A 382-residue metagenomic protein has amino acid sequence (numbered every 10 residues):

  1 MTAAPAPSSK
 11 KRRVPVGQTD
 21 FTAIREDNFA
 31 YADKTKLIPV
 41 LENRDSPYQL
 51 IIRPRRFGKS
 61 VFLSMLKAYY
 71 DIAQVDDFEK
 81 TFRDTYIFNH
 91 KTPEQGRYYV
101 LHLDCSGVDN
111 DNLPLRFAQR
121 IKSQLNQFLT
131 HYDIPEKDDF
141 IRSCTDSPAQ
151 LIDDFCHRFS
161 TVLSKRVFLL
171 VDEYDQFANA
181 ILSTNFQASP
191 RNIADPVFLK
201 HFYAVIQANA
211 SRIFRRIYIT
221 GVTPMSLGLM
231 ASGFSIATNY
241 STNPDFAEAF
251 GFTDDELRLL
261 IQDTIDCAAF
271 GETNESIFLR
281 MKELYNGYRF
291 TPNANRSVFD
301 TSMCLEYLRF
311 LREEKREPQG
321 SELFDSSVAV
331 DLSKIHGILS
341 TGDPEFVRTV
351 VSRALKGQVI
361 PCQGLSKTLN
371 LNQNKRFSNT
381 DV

Functional and structural regions predicted by a protein language model:
M1-V382: Phosphate-binding site recognition
